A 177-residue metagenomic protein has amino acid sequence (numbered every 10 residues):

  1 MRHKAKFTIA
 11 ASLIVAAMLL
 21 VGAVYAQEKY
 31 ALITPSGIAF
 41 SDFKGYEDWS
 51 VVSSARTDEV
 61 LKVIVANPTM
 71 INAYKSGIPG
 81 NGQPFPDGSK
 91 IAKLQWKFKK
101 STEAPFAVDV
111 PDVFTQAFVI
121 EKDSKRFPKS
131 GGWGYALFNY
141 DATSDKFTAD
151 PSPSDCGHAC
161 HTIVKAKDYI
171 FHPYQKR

Functional and structural regions predicted by a protein language model:
M1-K6: N-terminal secretory signal peptides that target proteins for export/translocation
F7-I9, A31: Intrinsically disordered, low-complexity segments enriched in glycine/proline and serine/threonine
A10-V21: Bacterial N-terminal signal peptides
Q27-E59, G82-R177: Sequence context surrounding c-type heme c attachment/ligation sites in exported
V63-N81, T102-P105: N-terminal post-signal-peptidase region of extra-cytosolic proteins
